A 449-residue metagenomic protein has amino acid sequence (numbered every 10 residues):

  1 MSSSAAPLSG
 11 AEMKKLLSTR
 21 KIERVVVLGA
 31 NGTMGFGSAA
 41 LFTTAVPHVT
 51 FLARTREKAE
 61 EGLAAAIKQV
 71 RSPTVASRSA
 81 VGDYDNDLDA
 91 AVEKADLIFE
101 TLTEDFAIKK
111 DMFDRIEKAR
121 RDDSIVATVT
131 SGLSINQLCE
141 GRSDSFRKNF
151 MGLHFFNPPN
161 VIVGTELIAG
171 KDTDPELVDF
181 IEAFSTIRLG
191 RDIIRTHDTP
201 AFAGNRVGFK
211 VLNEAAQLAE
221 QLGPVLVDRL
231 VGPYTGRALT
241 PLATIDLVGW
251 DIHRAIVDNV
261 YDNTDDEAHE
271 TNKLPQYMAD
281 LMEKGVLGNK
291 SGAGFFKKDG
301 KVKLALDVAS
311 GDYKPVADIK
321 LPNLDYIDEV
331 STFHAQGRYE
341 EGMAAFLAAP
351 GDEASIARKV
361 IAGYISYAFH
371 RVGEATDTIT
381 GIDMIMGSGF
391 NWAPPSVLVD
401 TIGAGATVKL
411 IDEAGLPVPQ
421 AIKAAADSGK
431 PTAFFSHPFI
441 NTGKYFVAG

Functional and structural regions predicted by a protein language model:
S2-G449: N-terminal glycine-rich phosphate-binding loop for ADP-containing cofactors
